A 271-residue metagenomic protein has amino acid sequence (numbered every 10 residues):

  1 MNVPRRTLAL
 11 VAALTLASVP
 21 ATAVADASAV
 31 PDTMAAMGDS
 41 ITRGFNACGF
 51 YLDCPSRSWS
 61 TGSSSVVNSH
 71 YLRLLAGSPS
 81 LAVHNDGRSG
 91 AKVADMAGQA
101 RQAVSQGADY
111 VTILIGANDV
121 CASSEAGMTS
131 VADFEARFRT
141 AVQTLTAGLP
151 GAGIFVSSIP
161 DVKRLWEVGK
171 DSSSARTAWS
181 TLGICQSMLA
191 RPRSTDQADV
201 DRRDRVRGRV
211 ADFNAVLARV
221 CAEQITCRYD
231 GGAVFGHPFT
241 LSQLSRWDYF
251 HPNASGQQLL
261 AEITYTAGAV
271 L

Functional and structural regions predicted by a protein language model:
M1-A27: Secretory targeting and sorting signals
A25-H84, V111: Serine-esterase "nucleophile elbow" of acetyl-processing enzymes
R43, K92, K163: Flexible, glycine-rich phosphate/dinucleotide-binding loops and adjacent beta-alpha linkers at cofactor/substrate
V66-H70, R137, G256: Conserved alpha-helical elements of sugar-nucleotide-dependent glycosyltransferases
V67-H70, D95-A103: Alpha-helical scaffolding within the catalytic cores of extracellular/periplasmic polymer-degrading hydrolases
V83-A94: Functional beta-strand-loop-alpha-helix junction segments that form "active/interaction loops" within catalytic
G98-A254, E262-A269: Alpha-helical cap/lid subdomain in secreted, periplasmic, or secretory-pathway luminal O-acyl-processing enzymes
